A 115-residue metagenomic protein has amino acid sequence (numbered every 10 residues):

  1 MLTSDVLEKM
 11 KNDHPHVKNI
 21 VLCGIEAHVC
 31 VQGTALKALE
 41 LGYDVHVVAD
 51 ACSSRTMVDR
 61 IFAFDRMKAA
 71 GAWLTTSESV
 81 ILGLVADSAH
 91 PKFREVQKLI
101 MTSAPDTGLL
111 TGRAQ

Functional and structural regions predicted by a protein language model:
M1-Q115: Active-site-adjacent betaalpha module
